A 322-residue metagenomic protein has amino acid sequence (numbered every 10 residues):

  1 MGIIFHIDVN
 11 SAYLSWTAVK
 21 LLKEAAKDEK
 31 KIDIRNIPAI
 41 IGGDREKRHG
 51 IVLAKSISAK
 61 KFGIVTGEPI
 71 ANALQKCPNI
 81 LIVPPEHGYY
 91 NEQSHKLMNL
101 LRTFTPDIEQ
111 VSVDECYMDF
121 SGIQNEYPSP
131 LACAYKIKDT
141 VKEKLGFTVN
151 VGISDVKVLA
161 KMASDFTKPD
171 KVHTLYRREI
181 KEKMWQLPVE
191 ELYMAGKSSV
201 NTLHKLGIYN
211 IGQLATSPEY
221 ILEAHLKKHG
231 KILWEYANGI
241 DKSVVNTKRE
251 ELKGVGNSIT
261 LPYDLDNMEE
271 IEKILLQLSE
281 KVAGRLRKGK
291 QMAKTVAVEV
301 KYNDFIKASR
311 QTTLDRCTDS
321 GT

Functional and structural regions predicted by a protein language model:
M1-H225, H229-K231: Gly/Gly-Pro- and Ser/Thr-rich, intrinsically disordered tail segments characteristic of DNA damage-repair and tolerance
E191, N201-T322: DNA-contacting surface of Y-family translesion DNA polymerases
